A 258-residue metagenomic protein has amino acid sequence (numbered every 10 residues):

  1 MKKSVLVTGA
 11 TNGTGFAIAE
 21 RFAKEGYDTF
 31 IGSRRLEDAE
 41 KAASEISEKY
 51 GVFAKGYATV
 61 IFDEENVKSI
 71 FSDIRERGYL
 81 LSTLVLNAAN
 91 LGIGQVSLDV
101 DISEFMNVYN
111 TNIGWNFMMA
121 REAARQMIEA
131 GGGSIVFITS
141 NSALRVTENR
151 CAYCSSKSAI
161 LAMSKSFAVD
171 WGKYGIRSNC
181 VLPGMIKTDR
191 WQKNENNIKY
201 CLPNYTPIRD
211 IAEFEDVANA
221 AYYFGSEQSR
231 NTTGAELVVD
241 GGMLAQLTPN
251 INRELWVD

Functional and structural regions predicted by a protein language model:
G9-G13, R35: Conserved glycine-rich cofactor-binding loop
K68, N90-M106, E129, N149-A152 (+2 more regions): Conserved mid-core segment of classical short-chain dehydrogenase/reductases
S82, L98-F117, G132, V136 (+3 more regions): Catalytic Tyr-X3-Lys loop
G94, T233-D258: Short C-terminal tail/terminal secondary-structure segment of NAD(P)H-dependent dehydrogenase/reductase domains
F117, D210-V239, L244: C-terminal substrate-recognition "lid" of short-chain dehydrogenase/reductases
A120, S156, S164: Active-site helix of classical SDR
R125, V169-K173, R230: Alpha-helical segment proximal to the catalytic Tyr-Lys
S140: Residue(s) in the substrate-gating loop at a strand-loop-helix junction that position the organic substrate next
